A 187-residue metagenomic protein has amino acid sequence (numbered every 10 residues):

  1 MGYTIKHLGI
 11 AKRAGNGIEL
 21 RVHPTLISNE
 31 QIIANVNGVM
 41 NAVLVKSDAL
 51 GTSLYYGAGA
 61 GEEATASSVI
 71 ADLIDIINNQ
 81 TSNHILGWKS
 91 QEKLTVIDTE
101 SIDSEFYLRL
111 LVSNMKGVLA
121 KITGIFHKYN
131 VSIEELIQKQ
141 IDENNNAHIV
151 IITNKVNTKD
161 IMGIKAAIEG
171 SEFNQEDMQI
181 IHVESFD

Functional and structural regions predicted by a protein language model:
M1-N35, M40: Substrate-binding/catalytic subdomain of NAD(P)-dependent oxidoreductase enzymes
K6-H7, R21, L44, L54-Y56 (+3 more regions): Structured core elements
K6-I10, Q31-I32, V43, T95-I97 (+1 more regions): Intrinsically disordered, low-complexity boundary segments flanking structured domains
G17-E19, M40-A42, E105-Y107, H148: Broad gene-expression machinery/nucleic-acid interaction feature
T25-S28, D48-T52, G59-E62, S113-M115 (+2 more regions): Short, glycine-/Ser/Thr-/acidic-enriched flexible segments
I32-S101, E105: ATP-dependent carboxylate/acyl-activation modules
L73-D187: A conserved regulatory-domain signal marking ACT and ACT-like small-molecule sensing domains and adjacent regulatory
